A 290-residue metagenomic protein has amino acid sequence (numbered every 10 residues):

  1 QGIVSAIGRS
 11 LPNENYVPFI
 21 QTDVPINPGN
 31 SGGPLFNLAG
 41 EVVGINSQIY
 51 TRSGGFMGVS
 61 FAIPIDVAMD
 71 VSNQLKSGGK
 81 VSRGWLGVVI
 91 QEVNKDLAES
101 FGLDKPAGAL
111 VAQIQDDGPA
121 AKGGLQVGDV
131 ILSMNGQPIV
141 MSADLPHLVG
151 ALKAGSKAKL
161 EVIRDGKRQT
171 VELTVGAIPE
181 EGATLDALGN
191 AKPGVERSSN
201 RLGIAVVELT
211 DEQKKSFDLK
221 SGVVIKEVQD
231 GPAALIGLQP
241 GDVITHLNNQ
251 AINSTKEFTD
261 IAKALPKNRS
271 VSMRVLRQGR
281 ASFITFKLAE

Functional and structural regions predicted by a protein language model:
Q1, G8, N37, V162-R164 (+1 more regions): Residue-level signal for short segments within beta-strands and strand-turn junctions of well-structured beta-sheet
Q1, G8-G32, L38-G79, R83 (+2 more regions): Active-site loop architecture of trypsin-fold serine endopeptidases
G2-V4, L35, V111, I225: Conserved hydrophobic positions within beta-strands
N27, L35-F36, D104, I236: Small beta-strand-rich domains/subdomains or short beta-sheet motifs embedded in larger alpha/beta proteins
V67-E290: C-terminal recognition in membrane/secretory proteostasis and scaffolding
